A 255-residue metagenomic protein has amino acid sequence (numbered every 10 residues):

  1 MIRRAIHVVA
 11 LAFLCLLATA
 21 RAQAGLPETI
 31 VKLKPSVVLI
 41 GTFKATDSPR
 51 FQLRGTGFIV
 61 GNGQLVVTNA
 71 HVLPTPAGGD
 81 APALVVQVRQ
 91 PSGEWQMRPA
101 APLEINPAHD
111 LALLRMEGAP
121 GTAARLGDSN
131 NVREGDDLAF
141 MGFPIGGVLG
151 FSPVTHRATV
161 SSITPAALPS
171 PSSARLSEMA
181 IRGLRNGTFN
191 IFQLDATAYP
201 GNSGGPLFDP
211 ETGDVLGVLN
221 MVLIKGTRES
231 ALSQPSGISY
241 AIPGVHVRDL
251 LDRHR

Functional and structural regions predicted by a protein language model:
V8-L17: Bacterial N-terminal signal peptides
A22-I59, L65-N69, A108-L111, R133 (+1 more regions): N-terminal activation segment of mature serine protease catalytic domains
E28-T29, A101-L103, E117-S152: Active-site substrate-binding loop(s) of clan PA
L33-R50, A112, M116-R125, V154-D252: Active-site region of chymotrypsin-like
G61-P107: Catalytic-histidine neighborhood of serine endopeptidases, predominantly the chymotrypsin-like S1/PA family
N69-H71, F143, T212, M221: Short, surface-exposed secondary-structure boundary micro-motifs
A83-V86, P91-A100, E134-A139, P153-S177: Beta-strand/loop subdomains of soluble extracytoplasmic proteins
